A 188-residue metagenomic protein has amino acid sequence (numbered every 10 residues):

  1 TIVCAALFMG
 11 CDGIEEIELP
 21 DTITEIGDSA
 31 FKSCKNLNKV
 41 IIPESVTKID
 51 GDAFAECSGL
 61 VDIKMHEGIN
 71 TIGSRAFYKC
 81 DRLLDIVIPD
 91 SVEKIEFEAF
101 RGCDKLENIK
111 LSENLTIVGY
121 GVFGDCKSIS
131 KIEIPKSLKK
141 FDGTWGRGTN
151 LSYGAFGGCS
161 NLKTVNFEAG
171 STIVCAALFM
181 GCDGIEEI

Functional and structural regions predicted by a protein language model:
T1-I2, C11-E25, K35-K48, S58-T71 (+5 more regions): Structural signature of tandem-repeat unit edges
